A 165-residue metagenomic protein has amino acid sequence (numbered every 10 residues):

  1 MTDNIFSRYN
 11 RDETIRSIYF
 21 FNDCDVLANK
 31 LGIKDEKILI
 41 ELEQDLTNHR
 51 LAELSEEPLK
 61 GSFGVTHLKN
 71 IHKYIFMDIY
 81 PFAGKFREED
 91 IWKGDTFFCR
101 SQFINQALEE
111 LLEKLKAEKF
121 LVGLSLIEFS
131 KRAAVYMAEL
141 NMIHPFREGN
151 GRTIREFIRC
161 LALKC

Functional and structural regions predicted by a protein language model:
M1-C165: FIC/Doc superfamily catalytic core
